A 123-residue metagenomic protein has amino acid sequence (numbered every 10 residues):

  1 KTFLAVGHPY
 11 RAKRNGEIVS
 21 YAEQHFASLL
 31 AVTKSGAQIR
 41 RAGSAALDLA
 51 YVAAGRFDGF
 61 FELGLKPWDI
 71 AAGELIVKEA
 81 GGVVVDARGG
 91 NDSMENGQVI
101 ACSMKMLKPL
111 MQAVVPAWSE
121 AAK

Functional and structural regions predicted by a protein language model:
K1-K123: An extended, acidic
